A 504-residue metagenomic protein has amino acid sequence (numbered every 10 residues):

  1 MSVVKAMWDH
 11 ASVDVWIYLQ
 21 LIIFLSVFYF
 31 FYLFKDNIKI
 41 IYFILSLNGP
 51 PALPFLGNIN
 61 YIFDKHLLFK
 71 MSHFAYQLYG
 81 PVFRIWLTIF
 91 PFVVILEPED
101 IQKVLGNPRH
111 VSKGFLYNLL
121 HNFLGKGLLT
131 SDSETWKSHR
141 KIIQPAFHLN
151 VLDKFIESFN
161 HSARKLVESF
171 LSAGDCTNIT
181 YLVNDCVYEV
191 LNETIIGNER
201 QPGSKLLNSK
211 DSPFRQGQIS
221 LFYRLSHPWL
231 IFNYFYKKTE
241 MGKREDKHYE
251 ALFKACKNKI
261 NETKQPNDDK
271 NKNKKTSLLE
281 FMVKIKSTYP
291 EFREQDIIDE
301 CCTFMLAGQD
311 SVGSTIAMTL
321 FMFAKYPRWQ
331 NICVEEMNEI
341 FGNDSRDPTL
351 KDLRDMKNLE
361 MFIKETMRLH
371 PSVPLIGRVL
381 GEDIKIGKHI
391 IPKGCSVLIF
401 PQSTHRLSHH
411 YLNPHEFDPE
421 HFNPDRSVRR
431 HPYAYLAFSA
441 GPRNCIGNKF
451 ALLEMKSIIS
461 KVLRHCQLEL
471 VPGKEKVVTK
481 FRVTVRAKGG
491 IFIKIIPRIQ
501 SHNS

Functional and structural regions predicted by a protein language model:
S2-S138, D153, E157-E168, E382 (+1 more regions): N-terminal membrane-proximal hinge/A-helix region immediately C-terminal to the signal-anchor transmembrane segment
S2-V27, W86-V93, N150-H161, L171-E193 (+7 more regions): Cytochrome P450
I59-G80, K254, N258, D347-G387: Conserved cytochrome P450 K-helix E-x-x-R motif and the immediately C-terminal K′/meander segment
N60, H148-N150, Y188, L225 (+5 more regions): Conserved cytochrome P450 catalytic core segment spanning the I/J/K helices
H110, I399-R426: Conserved cytochrome P450 K-helix/beta-meander segment immediately N-terminal to the heme-binding cysteine loop
L124, A307, D425-M455, V478-R482: Cytochrome P450 heme-thiolate "Cys pocket" and heme-binding signature region
V187, L191, Y249-C256, I285-E339 (+5 more regions): Central I-helix of cytochrome P450 enzymes
Q201, P327-W329, N448-V485: Cytochrome P450 heme-binding "Cys pocket" and the immediately downstream C-terminal segment
